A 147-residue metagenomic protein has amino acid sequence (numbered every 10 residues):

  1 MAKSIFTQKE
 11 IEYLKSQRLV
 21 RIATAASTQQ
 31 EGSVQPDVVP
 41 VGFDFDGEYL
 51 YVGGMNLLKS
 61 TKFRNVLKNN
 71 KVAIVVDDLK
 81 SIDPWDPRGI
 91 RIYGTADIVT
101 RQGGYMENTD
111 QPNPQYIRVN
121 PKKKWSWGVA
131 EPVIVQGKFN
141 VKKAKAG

Functional and structural regions predicted by a protein language model:
M1-L19, F139: Extreme N-terminal tail/first-helix region
Q17-L57, I74: Short beta-strand segments
G42-D44, T95-I98, P132-V133: A short, sequence-level motif marking secondary-structure junctions
D44-G47, T100, W125: A generic structural motif
L57-I117, K122: Short, structured beta-strand-loop surface elements
M106-G147: Short, active-site-adjacent segments that bind or coordinate small-molecule cofactors and metal centers
